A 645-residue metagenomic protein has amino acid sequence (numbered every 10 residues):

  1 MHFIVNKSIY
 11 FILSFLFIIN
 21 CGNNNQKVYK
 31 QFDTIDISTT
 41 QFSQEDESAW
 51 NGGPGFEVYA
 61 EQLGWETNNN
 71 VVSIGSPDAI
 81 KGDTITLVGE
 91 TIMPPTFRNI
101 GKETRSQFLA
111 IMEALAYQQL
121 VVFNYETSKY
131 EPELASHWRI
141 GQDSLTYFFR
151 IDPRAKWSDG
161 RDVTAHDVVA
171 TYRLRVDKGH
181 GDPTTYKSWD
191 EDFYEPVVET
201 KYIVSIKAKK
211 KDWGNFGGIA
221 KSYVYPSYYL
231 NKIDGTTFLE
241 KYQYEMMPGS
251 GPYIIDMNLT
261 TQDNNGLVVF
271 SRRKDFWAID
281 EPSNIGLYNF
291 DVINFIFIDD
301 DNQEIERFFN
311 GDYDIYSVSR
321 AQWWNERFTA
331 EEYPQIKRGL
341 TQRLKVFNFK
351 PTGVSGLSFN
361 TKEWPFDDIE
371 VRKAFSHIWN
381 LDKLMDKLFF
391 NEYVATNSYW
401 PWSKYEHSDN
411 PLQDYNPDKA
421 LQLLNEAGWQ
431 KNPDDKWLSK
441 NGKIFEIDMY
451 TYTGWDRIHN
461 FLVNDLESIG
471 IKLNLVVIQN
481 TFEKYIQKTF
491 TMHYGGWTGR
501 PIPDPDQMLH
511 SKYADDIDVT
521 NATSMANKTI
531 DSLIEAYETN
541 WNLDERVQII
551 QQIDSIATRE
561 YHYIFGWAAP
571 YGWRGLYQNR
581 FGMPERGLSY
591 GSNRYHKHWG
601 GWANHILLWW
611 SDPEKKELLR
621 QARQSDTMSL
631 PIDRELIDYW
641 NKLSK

Functional and structural regions predicted by a protein language model:
N25, K178, D182, P196 (+7 more regions): Extracellular/periplasmic solute-recognition and catalytic clefts
F32-T34, N68-N69, L259, N265-L267 (+5 more regions): Detector for C-terminal structural segments
G52-S73, D83-Q142, R173, P248-S250 (+1 more regions): N-terminal lobe/hinge region of extracytoplasmic solute-binding protein
D78-I80, T185-G235, K241-Q243, P252-I254 (+1 more regions): Surface-exposed binding/hinge segments that line and control ligand-binding clefts or catalytic entry sites
T86, T164-T171, K201-S205, P252 (+7 more regions): Alpha-helical secondary-structure segments
I111-Q118, V122-K129, K221-L287, D291-V292 (+3 more regions): Gly/Pro-rich hinge or "lid" segments in bacterial periplasmic/extracellular proteins
D152, K241, F276-E332, V463 (+1 more regions): Ligand-site clamp/hinge motif
S158, K207-Y229, M247-Q303, R327-T352 (+4 more regions): Aromatic-rich, solvent-exposed beta-strand/loop patch
